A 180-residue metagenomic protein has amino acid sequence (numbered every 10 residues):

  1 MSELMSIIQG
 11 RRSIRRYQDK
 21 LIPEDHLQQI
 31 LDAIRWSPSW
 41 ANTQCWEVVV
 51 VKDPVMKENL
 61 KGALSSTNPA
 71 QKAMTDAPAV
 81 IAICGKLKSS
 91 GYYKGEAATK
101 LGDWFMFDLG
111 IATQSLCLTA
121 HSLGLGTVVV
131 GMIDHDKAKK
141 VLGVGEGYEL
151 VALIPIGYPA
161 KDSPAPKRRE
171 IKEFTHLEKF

Functional and structural regions predicted by a protein language model:
L4-I14, P23-H26, A152-F180: C-terminal helix-cap and adjacent tail motif
L27-R35: A structural motif
I34-R35, I81, A97-V141: Small-aliphatic-rich amphipathic alpha-helix that forms the alpha element of a beta-alpha
N42-L109: Glycine/small-residue-rich phosphate/adenosyl-binding loop
T43-W46, L125, V151: Short secondary-structure junction motifs
Q71-A77, G143-A165: A glycine-rich helix N-cap at a beta->alpha junction
G85, M132, Y158: Short secondary-structure boundary segments
